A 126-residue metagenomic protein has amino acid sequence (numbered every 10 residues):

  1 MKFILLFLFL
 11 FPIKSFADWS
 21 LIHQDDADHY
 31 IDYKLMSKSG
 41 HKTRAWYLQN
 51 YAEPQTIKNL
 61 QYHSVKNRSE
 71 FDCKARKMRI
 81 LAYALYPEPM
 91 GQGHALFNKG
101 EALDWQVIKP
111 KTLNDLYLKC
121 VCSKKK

Functional and structural regions predicted by a protein language model:
M1-F3, A17-D18: Absolute protein N-terminus
F3-I13: Sec-dependent N-terminal signal peptides
S15-K126: N-terminal secretory-pathway/extracellular module detecting exported/lumenal segments and adjacent signal-anchor/first
